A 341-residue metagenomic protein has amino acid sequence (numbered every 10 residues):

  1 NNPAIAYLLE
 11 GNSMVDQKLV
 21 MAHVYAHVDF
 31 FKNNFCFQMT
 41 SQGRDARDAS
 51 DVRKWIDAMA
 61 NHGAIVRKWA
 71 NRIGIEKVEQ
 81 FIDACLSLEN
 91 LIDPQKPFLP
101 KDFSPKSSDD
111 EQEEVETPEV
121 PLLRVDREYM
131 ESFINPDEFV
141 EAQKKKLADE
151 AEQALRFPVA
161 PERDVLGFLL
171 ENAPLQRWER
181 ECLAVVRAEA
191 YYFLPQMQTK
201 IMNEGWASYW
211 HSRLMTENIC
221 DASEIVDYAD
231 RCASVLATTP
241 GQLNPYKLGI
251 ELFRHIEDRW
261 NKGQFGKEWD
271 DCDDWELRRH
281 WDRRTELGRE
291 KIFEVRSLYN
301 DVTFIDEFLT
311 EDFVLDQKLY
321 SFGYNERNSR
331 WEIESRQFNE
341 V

Functional and structural regions predicted by a protein language model:
N1-P3, A173-A190, I225-V226: Active-site-adjacent bridging/hinge elements
P3-V20, L194-M202: Short pre-active-site segment immediately N-terminal to the catalytic Zn-binding motif
V15, D227-V341: Non-catalytic terminal regions of proteins
V15-K32, E204-S212: Active-site recognition of the HExxH zinc-binding catalytic motif
F31-S108, S208-D221, S234-P245: Post-HExxH zinc-binding segment in Zn-dependent metallohydrolases
D109-N172: Long, low-complexity, polar/charged, intrinsically disordered or flexibly structured peripheral segments
E152, F168-A173, Y191-M197, L236-P240: Active-site-adjacent structural elements in folded domains
V186, L194-E217: Hydrophobic/aromatic-rich, well-ordered segments within soluble, folded domains that form packed cores
